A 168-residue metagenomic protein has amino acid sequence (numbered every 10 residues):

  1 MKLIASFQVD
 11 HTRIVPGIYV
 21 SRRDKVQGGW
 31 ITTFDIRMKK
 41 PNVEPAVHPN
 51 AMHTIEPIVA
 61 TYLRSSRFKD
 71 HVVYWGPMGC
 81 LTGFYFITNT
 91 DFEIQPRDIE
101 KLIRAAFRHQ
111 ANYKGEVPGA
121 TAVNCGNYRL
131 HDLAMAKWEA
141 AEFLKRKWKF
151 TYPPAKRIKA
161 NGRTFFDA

Functional and structural regions predicted by a protein language model:
M1-D35, K39-N42, I158, R163 (+1 more regions): Non-catalytic terminal extensions that flank enzyme cores
G29-R64, Y74-W75: Active/ligand-binding-proximal structured segments within catalytic/core domains that scaffold catalytic residues
I36, F84-F86: A structural signal for short, well-ordered beta-strand segments
V47, I94-Q95: Secondary-structure boundary/capping motif
P57-F68, K101-R108: Short, intrinsically disordered, mixed-charge
K69-P77: Non-catalytic, beta-rich accessory domains that mediate macromolecular interactions or localization
M78-G83: Short, conserved phosphate-binding/catalytic loop or strand-edge motifs used in phosphoryl-/nucleotidyl-transfer
I87-N89, Q95-A168: Acidic/histidine-enriched segments that form metal/cofactor-coordinating and catalytic pocket/exosite environments
